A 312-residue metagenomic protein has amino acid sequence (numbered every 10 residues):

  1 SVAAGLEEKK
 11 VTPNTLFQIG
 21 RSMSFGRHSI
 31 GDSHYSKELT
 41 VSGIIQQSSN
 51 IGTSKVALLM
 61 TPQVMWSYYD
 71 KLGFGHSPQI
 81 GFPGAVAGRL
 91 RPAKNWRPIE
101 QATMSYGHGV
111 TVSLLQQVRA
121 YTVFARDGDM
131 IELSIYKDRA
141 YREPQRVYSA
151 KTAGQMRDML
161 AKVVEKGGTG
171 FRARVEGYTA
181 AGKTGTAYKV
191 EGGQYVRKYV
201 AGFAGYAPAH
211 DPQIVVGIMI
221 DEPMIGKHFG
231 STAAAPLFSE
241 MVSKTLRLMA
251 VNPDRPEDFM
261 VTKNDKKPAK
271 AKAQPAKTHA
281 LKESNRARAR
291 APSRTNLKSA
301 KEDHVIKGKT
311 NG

Functional and structural regions predicted by a protein language model:
A3-P223, E302-G312: Beta-lactam-recognizing serine transpeptidase/beta-lactamase-like catalytic domain environment
Y141-P144, T232-N296, D303: Short, gly/Ser/Thr-rich active-site loops of penicillin-recognizing serine hydrolases
Y148, V196, G226-L237: Short alpha-helix boundary/capping segments
M224-G226, R247-L248: Short beta-strands and strand-coil junctions in structured, solvent-facing domains, enriched
